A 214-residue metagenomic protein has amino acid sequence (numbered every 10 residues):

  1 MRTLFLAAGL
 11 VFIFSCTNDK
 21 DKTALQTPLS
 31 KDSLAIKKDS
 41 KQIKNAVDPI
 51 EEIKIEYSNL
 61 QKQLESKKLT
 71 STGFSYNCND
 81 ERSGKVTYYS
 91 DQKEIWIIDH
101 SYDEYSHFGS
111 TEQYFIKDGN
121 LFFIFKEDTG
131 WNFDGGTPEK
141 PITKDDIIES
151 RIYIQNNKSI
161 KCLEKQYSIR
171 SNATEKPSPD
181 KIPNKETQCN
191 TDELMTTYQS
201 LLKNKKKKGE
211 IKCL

Functional and structural regions predicted by a protein language model:
M1-A7: Sec-dependent signal peptide recognition, specifically the positively charged N-region followed immediately by
L4, K22, K207-I211: Residue-level detector of intrinsically disordered/flexible regions characterized by low predicted structural confidence
F14-S15: C-terminal motif of bacterial Sec signal peptides marking the signal peptidase cleavage site
N18-L29: Bacterial Sec signal peptide processing site at the extreme N-terminus
L29-L214: Buried hydrophobic residues that stabilize the cores of well-folded domains
